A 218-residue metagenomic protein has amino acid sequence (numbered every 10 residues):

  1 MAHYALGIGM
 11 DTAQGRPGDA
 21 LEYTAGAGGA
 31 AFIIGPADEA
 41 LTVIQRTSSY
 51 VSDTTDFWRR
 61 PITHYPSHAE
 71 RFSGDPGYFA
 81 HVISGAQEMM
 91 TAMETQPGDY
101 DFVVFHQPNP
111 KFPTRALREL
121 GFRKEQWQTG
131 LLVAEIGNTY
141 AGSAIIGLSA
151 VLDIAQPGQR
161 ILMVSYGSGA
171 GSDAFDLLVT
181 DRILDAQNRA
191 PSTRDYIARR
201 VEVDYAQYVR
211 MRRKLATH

Functional and structural regions predicted by a protein language model:
M1-D11, R16-P17, T24, F32-A37 (+1 more regions): Active-site-proximal alpha-helical scaffold in enzymes
Y4-G9, V43-T47, G98-F105, Q126-L132 (+1 more regions): Beta-strand segments within the central parallel beta-sheet cores of soluble alpha/beta enzyme folds
L6-G9, T55-W58, P113-W127: Acidic-glycine-rich active-site phosphate/pyrophosphate-binding loop
G18-P76, A80, S84, M163-G169 (+1 more regions): Condensing-enzyme catalytic core mediating Claisen C-C bond formation in acyl metabolism
A30-I34, F79-Q87, P113-L117, G142-D153: Predominant activation on well-ordered alpha-helical scaffold segments within soluble catalytic domains
I83-D101, L120, I154-A155: Phosphate/pyrophosphate-binding loops at sites that engage ATP/ADP/AMP, CoA/4′-phosphopantetheine, polyphosphate
V103-R115: Glycine-rich phosphate-binding loops at beta-strand->alpha-helix junctions
A116-V151, P157-Q159, M163: A beta-strand-loop signature enriched in Asp, Gly, Thr, and Trp that corresponds to the sialidase/neuraminidase Asp-box
